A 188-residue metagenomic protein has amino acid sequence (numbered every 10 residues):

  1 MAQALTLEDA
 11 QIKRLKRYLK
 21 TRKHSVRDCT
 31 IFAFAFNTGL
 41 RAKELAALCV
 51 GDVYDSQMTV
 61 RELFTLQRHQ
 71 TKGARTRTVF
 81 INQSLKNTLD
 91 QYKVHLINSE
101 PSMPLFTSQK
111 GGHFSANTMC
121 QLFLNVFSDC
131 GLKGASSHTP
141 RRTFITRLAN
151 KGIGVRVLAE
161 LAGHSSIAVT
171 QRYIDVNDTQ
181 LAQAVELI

Functional and structural regions predicted by a protein language model:
A2-A4, Q70-D90, M103-L122: C-terminal catalytic core of Y-nucleophile DNA break-rejoin enzymes
D9-T38, A42: Basic, Lys/Arg- and aromatic-enriched nucleic-acid-binding interface segment
K23-V26, T76, H113-N117, K133-S136: N-terminal core-binding DNA-recognition domain of tyrosine site-specific recombinases/integrases
D28, K133-K151: Short basic/aromatic active-site micro-motif
C29, L40, G152-I153, S165: Residue-level signal for the short linker/turn that defines the boundary of a DNA-recognition helix
E44-A46, A135, I145, I153-H164 (+1 more regions): Active-site-proximal segment of tyrosine recombinases
A47-T76, L85: Conserved tyrosine-mediated DNA breakage-rejoining catalytic core shared by Y-recombinases
L66, Q70, A162-L187: Catalytic-site neighborhood detector that most strongly recognizes the C-terminal catalytic loop/helix of tyrosine
